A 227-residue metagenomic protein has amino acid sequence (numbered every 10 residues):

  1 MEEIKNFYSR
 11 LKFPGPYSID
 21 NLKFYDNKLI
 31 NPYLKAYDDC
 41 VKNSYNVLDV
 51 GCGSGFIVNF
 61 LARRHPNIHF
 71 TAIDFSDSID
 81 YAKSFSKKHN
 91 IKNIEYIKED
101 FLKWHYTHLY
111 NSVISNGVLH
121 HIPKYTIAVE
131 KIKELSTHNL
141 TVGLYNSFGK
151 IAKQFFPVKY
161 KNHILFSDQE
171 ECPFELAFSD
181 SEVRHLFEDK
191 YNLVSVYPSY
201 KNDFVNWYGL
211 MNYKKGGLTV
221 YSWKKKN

Functional and structural regions predicted by a protein language model:
M1-D20: N-terminal, positively charged/glycine-rich alpha-helical extensions of SAM-dependent methyltransferases
N21-N43: Conserved alpha-helix/loop element of class I SAM-dependent methyltransferases that forms part of the SAM/SAH-binding
G51-G55: Class I SAM-dependent methyltransferase "Motif I" SAM/SAH-binding loop
F56-N93: Class I SAM-dependent methyltransferase SAM/SAH-binding core
S112-P123: A short SAM/SAH-binding and catalytic strip from SAM-dependent methyltransferases
T126-H138: A short glycine-rich, Lys/Arg-flanked "PGG" loop and its adjoining helix->strand segment in the class I
T141-K161: Conserved class I S-adenosyl-L-methionine
S167-S181: Acceptor-substrate binding/catalytic loop of class I
